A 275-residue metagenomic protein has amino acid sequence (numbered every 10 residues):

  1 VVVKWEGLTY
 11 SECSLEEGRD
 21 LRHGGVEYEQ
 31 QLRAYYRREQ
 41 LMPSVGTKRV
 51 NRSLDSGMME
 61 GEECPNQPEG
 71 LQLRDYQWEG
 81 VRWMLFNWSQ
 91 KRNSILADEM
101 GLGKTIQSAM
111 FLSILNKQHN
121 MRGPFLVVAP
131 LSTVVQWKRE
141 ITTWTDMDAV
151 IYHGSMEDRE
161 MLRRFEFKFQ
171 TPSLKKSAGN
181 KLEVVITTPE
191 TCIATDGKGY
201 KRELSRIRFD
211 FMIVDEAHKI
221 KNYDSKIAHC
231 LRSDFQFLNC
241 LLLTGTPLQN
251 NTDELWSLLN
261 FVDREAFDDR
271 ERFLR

Functional and structural regions predicted by a protein language model:
V1-L71: Long, charged, low-complexity intrinsically disordered regions
P43-R275: ASCE P-loop NTPase motor core, strongest for the SF2 helicase catalytic module
